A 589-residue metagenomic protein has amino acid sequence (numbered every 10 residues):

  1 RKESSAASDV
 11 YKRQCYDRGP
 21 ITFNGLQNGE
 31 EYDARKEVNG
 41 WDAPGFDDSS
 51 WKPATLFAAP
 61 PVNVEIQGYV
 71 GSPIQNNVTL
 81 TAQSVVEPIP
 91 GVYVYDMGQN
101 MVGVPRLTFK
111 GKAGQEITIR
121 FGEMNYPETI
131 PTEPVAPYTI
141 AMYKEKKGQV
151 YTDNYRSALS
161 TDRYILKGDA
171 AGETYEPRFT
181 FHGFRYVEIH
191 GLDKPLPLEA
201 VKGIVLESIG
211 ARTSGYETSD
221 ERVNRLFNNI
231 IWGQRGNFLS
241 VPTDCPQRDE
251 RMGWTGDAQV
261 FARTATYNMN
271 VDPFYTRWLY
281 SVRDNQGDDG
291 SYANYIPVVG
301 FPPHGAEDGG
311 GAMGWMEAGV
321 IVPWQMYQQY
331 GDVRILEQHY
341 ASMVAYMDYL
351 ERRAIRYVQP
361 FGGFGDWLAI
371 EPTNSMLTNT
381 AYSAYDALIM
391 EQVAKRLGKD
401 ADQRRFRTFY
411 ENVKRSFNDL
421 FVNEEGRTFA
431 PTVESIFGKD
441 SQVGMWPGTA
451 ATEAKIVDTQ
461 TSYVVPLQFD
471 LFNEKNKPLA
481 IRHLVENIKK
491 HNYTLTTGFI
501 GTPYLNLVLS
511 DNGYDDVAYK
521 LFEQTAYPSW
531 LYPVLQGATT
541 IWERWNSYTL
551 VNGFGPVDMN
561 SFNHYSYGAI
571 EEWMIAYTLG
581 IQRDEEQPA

Functional and structural regions predicted by a protein language model:
R1, S8-R248, G256-D257, P273-T276 (+3 more regions): Extracellular/oxidizing-compartment recognition motifs
K2-A7, E585-A589: Short, intrinsically disordered, charge-balanced linker/junction segments flanking boundaries in proteins
G253-A589: Active-site core of glycosidic bond-cleaving carbohydrate-active enzymes
